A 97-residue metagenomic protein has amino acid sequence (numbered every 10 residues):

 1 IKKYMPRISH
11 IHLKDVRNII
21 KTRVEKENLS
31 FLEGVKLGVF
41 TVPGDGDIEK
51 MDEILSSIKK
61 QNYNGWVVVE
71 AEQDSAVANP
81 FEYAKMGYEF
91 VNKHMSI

Functional and structural regions predicted by a protein language model:
I1-I97: Histidine-acidic metal/acid-base catalytic patches
